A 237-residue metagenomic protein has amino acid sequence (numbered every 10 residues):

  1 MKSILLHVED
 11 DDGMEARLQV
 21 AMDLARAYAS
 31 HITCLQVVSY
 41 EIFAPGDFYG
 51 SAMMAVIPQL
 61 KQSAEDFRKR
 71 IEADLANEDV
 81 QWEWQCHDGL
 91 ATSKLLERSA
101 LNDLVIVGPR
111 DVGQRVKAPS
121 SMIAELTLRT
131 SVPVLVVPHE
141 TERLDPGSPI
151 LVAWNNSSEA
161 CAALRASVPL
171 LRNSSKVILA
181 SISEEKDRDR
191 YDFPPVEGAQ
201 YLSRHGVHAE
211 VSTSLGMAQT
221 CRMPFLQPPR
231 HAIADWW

Functional and structural regions predicted by a protein language model:
M1-A52, R129, P146-L215, H231-A234: Small/aliphatic-rich secondary-structure junction motif
A16, V107-E125, G147: Glycine-rich, Arg-bearing micro-motifs that act as flexible, cationic patches
M53-D66: A short acidic, glycine-rich active-site loop that binds or catalyzes chemistry on phosphate/adenosine moieties
A64, R68-L75: Amphipathic helical "hinge" segments at domain boundaries
A73-V105, R204-W237: Structural beta-alpha unit
S93, G113-Q114, E185-R190, G216-Q219: Short, small-residue-enriched loops and turns at beta-alpha junctions that line or gate enzyme active sites
V107-R110, P133-E140: Short beta-strand elements of ligand-binding domains
P119-M122, F193-V196, L226-P228: Charged helix-capping and loop-helix junction motifs
